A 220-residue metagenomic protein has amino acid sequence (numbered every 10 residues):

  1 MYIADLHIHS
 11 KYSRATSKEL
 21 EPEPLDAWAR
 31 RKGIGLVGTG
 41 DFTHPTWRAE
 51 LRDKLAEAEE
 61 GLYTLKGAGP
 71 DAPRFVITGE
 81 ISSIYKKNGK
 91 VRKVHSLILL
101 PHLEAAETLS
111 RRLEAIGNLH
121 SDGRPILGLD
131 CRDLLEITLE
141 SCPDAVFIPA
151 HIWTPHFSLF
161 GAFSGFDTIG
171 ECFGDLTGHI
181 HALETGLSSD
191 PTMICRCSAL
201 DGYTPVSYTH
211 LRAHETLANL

Functional and structural regions predicted by a protein language model:
M1-S83, N88-V91: An N-terminally biased module of ancient metal coordination in phosphate/nucleic-acid-related enzymes
H9, T43, E80-S82, W153 (+2 more regions): Catalytic metal-binding/acid-base residues of hydrolase active sites
A49-E184: Extended substrate/RNA-proximal surfaces in nucleic-acid metabolism proteins
H179-I180, G202-P205: Glycine-enriched alpha-helix->loop->beta-strand junction motifs that scaffold or abut catalytic
C195-C197: A shared catalytic/ligand-binding motif for oxyanion handling
T209-T216: Conserved small/polar residues in nucleotide/adenosyl-binding loops
